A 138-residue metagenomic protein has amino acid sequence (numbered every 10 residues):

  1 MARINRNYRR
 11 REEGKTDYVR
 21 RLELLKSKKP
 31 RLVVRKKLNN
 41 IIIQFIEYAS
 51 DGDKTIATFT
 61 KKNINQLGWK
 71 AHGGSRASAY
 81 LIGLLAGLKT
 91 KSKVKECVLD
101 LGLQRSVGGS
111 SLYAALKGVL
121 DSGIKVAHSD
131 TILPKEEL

Functional and structural regions predicted by a protein language model:
M1-D51, T55-T58, K62-L67, L133-L138: Intrinsically disordered, Lys/Arg-rich N-terminal extensions and targeting peptides of nucleic-acid-associated proteins
T55, S78, I82, A86 (+1 more regions): Amphipathic alpha-helical interface surfaces
K61-K62, H72-G73, L85-G87, K125-H128: Short, surface-exposed, polar/charged, turn-prone segments marking secondary-structure boundaries
L67-S92: Acidic helix/loop or adjacent segment enriched in Glu/Asp that either coordinates divalent metal
T90-V98, V107: Beta-rich strand-turn-strand
D100-L138: Positively charged, low-complexity, intrinsically disordered RNA-binding extensions
